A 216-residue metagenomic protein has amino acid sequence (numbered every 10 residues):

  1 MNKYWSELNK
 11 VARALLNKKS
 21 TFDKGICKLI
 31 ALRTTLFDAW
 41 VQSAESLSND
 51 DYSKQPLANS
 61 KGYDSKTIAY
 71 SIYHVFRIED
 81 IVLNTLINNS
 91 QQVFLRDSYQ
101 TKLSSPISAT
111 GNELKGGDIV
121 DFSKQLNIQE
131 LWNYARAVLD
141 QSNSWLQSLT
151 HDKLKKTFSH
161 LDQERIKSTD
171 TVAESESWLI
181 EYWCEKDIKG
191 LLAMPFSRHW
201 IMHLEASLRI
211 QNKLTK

Functional and structural regions predicted by a protein language model:
M1-K10, K54-L114, D140-N143, Q147 (+1 more regions): Short, contiguous alpha-helical
M1-Q42: Terminal targeting/low-complexity segments that flank the catalytic cores of oxidoreductases
F22-I26, K61, V120-I128, E185-K189: A short, mixed-charge helix-start or loop-turn motif at secondary-structure junctions
L29-S43, V82, K124-N127, L131-W145 (+3 more regions): Alpha-helical packing segments of well-folded alpha/beta enzyme cores
Q42-A58: Short amphipathic alpha-helical segments and their helix-coil junctions
E45-S48, Q147-T150, Q211: A structural signal for long alpha-helical coiled-coils and helix-turn connectors that form the cytosolic signaling
N112-F122: Cytochrome P450 catalytic-domain helical core, especially the substrate-recognition surface and oxygen-activation
F122-S123, I128-W132, K153, T157-R165: Acidic, Ser/Thr/Gly/Pro-rich intrinsically disordered interaction regions
